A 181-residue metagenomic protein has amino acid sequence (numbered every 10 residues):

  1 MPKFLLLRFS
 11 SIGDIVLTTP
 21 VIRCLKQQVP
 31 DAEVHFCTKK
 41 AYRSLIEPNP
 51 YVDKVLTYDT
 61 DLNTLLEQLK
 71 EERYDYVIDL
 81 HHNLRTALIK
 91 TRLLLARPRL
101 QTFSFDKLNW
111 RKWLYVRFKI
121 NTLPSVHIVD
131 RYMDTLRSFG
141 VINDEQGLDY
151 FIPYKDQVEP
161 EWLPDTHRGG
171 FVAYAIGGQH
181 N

Functional and structural regions predicted by a protein language model:
M1-N181: Catalytic machinery of carbohydrate-active enzymes, primarily nucleotide-sugar-dependent glycosyltransferases
